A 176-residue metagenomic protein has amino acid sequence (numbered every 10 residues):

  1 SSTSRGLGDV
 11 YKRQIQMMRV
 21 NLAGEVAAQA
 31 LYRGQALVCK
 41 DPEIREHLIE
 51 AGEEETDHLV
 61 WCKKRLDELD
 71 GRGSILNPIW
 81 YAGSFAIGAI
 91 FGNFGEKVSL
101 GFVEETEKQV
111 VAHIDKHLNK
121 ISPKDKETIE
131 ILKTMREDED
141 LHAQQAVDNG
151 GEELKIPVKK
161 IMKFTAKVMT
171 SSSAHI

Functional and structural regions predicted by a protein language model:
S1-Y11: Single conserved hydrophobic/aromatic residue that forms the stacking wall/gate of nucleotide- or nucleobase-binding
R5, K64-F102, K108-V111, P157-S171: Carboxylate-rich helix-loop segments that flank metal/cofactor sites and access channels in metalloenzymes
K12-L22: Active-site flanking loop/helix segments enriched in acidic
N21-G24, A28-Q35, A82-Q145: Acidic/histidine-rich alpha-helical segments that form the ligand environment of transition-metal centers
V26, I49, E53-T56, V60 (+5 more regions): Generic structural signal for well-ordered, non-transmembrane alpha-helical segments in soluble/cytosolic regions
V38-E46, L69, K116-E130, N149-I156: Inter-helical turn/loop segments and adjacent helix faces that build the functional surface of alpha-helical bundle
E43-I79: Conserved alpha-helical segments that form or flank metal/cofactor-binding pockets of metalloenzymes
D140-G151, K159-M162: Short, contiguous alpha-helical
